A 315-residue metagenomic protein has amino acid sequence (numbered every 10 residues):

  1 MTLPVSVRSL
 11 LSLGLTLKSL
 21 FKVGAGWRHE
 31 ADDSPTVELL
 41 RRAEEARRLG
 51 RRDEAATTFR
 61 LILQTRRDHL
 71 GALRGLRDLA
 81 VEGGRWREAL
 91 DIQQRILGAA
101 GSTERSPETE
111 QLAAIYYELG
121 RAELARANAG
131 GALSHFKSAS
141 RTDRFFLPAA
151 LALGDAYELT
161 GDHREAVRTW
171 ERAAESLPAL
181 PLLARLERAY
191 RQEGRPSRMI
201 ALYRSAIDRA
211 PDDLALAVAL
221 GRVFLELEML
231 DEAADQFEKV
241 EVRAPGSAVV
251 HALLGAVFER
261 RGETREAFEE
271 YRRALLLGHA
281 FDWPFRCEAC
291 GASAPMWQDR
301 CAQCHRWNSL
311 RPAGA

Functional and structural regions predicted by a protein language model:
W27-E30, A99-E110: Flexible helix-coil transition and linker loops at the boundaries of alpha-helical arrays
D33, R67, G101, R144 (+4 more regions): Short coil turns that delineate tetratricopeptide repeat
A46, A80, Y116, E123 (+4 more regions): Residue at a conserved register position within TPR or TPR-like alpha-solenoid repeats
